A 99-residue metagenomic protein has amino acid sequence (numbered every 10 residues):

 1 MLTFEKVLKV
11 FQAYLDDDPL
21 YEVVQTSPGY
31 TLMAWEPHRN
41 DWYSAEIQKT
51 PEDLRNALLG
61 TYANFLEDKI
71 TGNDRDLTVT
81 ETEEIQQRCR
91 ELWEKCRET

Functional and structural regions predicted by a protein language model:
M1-L2, R39-N56: A short, exposed loop/beta-hairpin motif centered on an aromatic-Gly-Thr core
M1-L20, L58-I85, C89-T99: Negatively charged, low-complexity tracts enriched in Asp/Glu with abundant Ser/Thr
P19-Y43, G60-T61: Short aromatic-glycine-(Arg/Gly/Cys) micro-motifs in beta-strand/loop hairpins
A34-P37, I47, D74, T78: Solvent-exposed, well-ordered amphipathic alpha-helical segments that flank/support binding or catalytic loops
P37-A45, I85-L92: Short, charged low-complexity intrinsically disordered segments located at boundaries of structured domains
